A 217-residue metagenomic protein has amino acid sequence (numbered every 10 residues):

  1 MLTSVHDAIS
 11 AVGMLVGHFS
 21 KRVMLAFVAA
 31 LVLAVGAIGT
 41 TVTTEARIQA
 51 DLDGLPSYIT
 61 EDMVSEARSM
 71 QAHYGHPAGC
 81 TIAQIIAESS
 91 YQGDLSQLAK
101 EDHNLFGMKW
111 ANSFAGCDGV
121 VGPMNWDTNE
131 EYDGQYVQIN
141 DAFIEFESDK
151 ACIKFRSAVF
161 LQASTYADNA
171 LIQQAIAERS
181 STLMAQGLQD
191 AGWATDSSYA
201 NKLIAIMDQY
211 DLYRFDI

Functional and structural regions predicted by a protein language model:
L2-I217: Catalytic cores of secreted/periplasmic lytic hydrolases that degrade extracellular macromolecules
